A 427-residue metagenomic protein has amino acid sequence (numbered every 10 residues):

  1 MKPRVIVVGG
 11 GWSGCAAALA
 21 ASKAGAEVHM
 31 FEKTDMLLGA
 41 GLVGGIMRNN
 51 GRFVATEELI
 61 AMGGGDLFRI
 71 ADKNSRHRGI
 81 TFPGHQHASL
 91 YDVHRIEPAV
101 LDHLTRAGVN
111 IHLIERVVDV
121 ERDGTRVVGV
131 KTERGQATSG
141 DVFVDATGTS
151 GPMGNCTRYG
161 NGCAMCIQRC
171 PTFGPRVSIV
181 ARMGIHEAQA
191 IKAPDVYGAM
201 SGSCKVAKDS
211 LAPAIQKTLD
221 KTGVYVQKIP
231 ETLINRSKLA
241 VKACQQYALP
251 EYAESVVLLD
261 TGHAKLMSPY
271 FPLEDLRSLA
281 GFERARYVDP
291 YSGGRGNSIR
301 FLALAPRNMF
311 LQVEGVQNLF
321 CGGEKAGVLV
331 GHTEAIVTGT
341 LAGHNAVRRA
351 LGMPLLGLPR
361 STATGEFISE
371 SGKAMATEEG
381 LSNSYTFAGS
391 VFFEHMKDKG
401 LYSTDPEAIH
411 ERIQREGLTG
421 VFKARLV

Functional and structural regions predicted by a protein language model:
R4-H29: N-terminal Rossmann-like FAD-binding beta1-loop-alpha1 element of flavoenzymes
G11-W12, M36, K325-A326: Residue-level detector of alpha-helix initiation sites
A26-E27, E32-D119, P152, G160-A190 (+3 more regions): Conserved N-terminal/central alpha/beta ligand/cofactor-binding core
I111-Y252, H263-D275: Predominantly flavin-linked oxidoreductase catalytic cores and closely associated redox partners
C244, R295-L329, G372-S382: FAD-binding beta-loop-beta segment adjacent to the flavin cofactor pocket
K325, V347-S382: Active-site-proximal substrate-binding core of FAD-dependent oxidoreductases
G327-V347: A conserved FAD-binding loop/helix module that cradles the flavin
E379-V427: C-terminal auxiliary extensions adjacent to catalytic cores
